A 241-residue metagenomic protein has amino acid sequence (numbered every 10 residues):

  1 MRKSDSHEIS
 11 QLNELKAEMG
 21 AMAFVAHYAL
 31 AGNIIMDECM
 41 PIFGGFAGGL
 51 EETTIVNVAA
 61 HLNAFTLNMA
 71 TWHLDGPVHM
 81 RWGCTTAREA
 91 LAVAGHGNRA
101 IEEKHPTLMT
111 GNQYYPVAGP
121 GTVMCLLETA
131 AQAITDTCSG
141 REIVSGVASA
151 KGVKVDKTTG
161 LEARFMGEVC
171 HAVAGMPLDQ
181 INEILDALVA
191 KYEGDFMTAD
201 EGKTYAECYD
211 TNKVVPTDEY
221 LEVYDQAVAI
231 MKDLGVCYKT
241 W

Functional and structural regions predicted by a protein language model:
M1-C138, E142, K151-D156, A163-H171: Helix-rich catalytic cores of soluble enzyme domains
K3, K16, K104, K151-K157 (+5 more regions): Context-gated lysine
G48-L50, T159, P177-L178, T217: Helix N-terminus capping/helix-initiation residues
V147: Active-site and donor-binding regions of nucleotide-sugar-utilizing enzymes
V169-W241: Long, compositionally biased intrinsically disordered regions
